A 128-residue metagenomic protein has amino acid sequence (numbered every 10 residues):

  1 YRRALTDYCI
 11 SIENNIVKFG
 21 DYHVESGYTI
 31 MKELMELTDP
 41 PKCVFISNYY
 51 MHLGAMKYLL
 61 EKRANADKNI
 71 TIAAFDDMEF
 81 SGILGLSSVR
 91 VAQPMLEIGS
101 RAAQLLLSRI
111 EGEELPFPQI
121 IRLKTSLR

Functional and structural regions predicted by a protein language model:
Y1-R128: Bacterial carbohydrate/catabolite-sensing allosteric modules
